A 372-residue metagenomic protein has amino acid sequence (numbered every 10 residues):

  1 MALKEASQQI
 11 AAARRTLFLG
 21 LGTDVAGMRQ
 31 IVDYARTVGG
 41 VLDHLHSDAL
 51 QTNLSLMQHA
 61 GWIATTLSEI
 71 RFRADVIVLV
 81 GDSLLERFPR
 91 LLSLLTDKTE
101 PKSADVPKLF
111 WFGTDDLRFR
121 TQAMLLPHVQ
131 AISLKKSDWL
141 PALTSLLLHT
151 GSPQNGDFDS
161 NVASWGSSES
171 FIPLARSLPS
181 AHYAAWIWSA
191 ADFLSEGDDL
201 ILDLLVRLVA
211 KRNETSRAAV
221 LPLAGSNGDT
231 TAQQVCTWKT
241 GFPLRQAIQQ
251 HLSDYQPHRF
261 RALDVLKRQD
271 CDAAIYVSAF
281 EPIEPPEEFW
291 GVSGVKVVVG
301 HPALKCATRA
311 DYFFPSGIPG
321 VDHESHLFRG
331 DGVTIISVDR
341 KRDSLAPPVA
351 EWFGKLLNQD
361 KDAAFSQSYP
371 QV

Functional and structural regions predicted by a protein language model:
M1-S7: An N-terminal, well-structured beta->alpha segment
E5, R29-Q30, R207: Short Gly/charged-rich anion-binding patches and loops
S7-Q8, A175: Generic structural signal for well-ordered alpha-helical scaffold segments
R15-L21, A184-I187: Short glycine-rich phosphate-binding loop at a beta-alpha junction
L17-F72, R212-H251: Anionic-ligand anchoring segments at beta-strand to alpha-helix junctions in alpha/beta enzyme folds, i.e., glycine
L54-N213, A247-V372: Non-catalytic alpha/beta scaffold blocks inside enzyme catalytic domains
